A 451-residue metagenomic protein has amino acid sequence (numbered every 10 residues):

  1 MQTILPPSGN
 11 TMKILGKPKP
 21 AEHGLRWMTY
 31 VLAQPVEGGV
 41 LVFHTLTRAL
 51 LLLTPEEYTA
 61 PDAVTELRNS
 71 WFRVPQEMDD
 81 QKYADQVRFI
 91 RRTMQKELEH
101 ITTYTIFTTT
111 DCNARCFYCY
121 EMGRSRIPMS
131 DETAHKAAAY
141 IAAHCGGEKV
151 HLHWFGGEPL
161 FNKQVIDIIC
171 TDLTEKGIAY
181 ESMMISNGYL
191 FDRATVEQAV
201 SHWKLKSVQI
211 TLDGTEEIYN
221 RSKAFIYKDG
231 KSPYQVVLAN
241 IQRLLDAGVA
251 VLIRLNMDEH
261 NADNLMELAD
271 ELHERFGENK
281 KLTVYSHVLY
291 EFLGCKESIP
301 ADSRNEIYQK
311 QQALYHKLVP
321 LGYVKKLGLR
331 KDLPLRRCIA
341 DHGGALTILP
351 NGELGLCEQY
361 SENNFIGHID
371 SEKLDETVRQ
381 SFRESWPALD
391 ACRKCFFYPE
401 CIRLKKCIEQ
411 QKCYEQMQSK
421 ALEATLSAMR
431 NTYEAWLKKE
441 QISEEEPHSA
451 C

Functional and structural regions predicted by a protein language model:
P6, L25, E37, Q359-C451: Flexible mid-to-C-terminal extensions adjoining Fe-S/redox cofactors in radical SAM and related proteins
P18-L52, A63-T105, C451: N-terminal [4Fe-4S]-dependent radical SAM core
L41-F43, G343-Q359: Active-site and channel-lining beta-strand-loop segments that bind or position nucleotide-derived/phosphorylated
M78-H100, L321-G328, D332, N363-W386: Short, charged low-complexity linear segments at domain edges
D85-Q198, H202, K206: Conserved alpha-helical substructure of the radical SAM core
F117-Y120, G355, R393-F396: Cys/His/Pro-rich metal-binding microdomains
G156, M184-G188, I210-L212, L255-M257 (+1 more regions): A cross-domain feature marking catalytic cores of carbohydrate-active enzymes and several ubiquitous metabolic/repair
E217, R221-D341, T347-N351: Radical SAM enzyme [4Fe-4S]-AdoMet core and its adjacent flexible, acidic and glycine-rich loops/tails across
